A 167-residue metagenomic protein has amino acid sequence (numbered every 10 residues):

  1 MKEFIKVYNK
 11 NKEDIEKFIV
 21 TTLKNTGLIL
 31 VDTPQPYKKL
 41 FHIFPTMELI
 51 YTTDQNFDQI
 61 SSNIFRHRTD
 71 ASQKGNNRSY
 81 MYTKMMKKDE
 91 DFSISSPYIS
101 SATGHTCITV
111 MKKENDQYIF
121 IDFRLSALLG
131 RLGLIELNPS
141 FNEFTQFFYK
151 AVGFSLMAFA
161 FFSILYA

Functional and structural regions predicted by a protein language model:
M1-I60, F141-A167: Intrinsically disordered, low-complexity terminal regulatory regions
K38, P97-S100: Short, solvent-exposed loop/turn elements at beta->coil junctions and helix N-caps that rim active or binding pockets
N56, K113-Q117: Short, solvent-exposed coil/turn segments at beta-strand boundaries
S62-H67, F123-L125: Short beta->alpha transition motifs characteristic of CBS
F65-Y98: Extracytoplasmic/periplasmic sensor domains and loops in membrane signaling proteins
R68-A71, T103, L128-G130: A short local loop/turn or secondary-structure capping micro-motif enriched for an aromatic residue
S93, A102-K112: A short beta-strand signature within small-molecule sensing/ligand-binding domains used in signal transduction
Q117-A151: Sensory coupling linkers of modular signal transduction proteins
